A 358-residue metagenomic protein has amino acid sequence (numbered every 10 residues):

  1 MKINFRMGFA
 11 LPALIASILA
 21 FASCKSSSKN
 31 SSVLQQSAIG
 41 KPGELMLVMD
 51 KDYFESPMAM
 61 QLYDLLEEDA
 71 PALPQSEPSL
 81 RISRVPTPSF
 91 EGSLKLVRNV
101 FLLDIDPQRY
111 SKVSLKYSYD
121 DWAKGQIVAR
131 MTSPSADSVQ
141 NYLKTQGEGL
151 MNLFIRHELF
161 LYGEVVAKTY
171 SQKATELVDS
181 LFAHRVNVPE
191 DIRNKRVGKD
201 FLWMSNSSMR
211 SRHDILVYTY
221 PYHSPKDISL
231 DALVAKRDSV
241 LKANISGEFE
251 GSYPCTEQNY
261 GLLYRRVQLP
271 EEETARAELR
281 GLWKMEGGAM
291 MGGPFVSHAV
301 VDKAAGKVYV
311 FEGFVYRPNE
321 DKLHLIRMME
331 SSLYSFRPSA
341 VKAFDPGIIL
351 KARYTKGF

Functional and structural regions predicted by a protein language model:
K2-P12: Bacterial N-terminal signal peptides that target proteins for export
A20-S23: C-terminal motif of bacterial Sec signal peptides marking the signal peptidase cleavage site
K25-S28: Bacterial signal peptide processing site
L34-P134, E148-M151: The feature marks either
M46-L47, M209-D238: A short acidic-to-branched-hydrophobic micro-motif
S83-S138, A243-G306, E320-D321, R353-G357: Signature of long, low-cysteine stretches enriched in small and polar/charged residues
Q140-E164, I192, K307-F358: Surface-exposed amphipathic alpha-helical segments
F182-G198: Proline-anchored loop/turn motifs at beta-strand termini and strand-loop-strand connectors
